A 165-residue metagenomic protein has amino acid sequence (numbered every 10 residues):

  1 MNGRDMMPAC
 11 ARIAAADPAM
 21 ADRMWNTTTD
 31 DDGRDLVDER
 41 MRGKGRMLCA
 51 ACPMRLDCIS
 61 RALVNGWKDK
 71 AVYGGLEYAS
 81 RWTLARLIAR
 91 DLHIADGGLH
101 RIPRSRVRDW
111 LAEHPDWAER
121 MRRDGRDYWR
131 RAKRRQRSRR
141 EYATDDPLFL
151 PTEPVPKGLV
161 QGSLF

Functional and structural regions predicted by a protein language model:
M1-A9, A14-P53, V64-K68: Immediate flanking context of iron-sulfur cluster ligation sites
D5, C10-I13, G74-D109: Short Fe-S-cluster ligation motifs
P8, A71, G162: A broad, low-specificity signal marking well-ordered, structured residues that form hydrophobic/aromatic
D35, G74, D124-Y128: Helix-centric, low-specificity signal for extended rod-like, repetitive segments
K44, R55-Y73, Y78-W82: Iron-sulfur (Fe-S) cluster-binding segments and ferredoxin-like electron-carrier domains, especially [2Fe-2S]
I88-F165: Short flanking/linker segments adjacent to small metal-binding domains or redox-active Cys/His motifs
